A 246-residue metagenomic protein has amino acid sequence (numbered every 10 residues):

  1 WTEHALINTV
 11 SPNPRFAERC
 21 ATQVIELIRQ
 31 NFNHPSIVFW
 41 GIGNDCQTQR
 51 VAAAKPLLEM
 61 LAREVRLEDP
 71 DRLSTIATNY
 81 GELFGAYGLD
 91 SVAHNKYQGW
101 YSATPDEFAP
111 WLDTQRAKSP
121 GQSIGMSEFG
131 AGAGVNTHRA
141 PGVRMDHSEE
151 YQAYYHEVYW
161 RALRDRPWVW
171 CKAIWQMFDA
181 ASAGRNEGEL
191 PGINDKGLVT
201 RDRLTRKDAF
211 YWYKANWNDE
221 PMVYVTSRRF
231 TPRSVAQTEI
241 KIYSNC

Functional and structural regions predicted by a protein language model:
W1-C246: Extended substrate-binding grooves/exosites of carbohydrate-active enzymes
